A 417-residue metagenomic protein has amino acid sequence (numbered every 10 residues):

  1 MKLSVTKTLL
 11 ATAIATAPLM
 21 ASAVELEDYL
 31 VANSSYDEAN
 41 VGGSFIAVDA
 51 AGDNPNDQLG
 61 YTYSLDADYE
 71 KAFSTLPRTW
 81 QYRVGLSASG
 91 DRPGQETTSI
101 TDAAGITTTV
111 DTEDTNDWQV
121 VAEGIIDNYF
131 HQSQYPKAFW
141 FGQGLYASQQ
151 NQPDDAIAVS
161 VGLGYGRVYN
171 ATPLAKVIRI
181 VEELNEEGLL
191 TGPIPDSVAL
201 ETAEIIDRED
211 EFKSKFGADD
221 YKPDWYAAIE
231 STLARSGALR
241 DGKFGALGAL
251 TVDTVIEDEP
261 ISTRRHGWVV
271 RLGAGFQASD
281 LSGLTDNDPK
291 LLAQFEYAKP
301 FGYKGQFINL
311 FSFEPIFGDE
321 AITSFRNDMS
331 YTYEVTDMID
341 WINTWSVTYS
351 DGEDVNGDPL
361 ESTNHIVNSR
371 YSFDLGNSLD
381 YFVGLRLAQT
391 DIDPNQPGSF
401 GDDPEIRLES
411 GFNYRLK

Functional and structural regions predicted by a protein language model:
A23-Q81, E96, G267-T285, R415-K417: Short glycine/proline- and aromatic-enriched beta-strand/turn motifs that initiate or cap beta-hairpins
S35-G43, W80-L86, V120, P136-G144 (+10 more regions): Transmembrane beta-strands of outer-membrane beta-barrel proteins
D37, D57-L65, D114-G124, P153-V161 (+4 more regions): Residues that define the transmembrane beta-barrel architecture of outer-membrane proteins
G43-D49, K71, L86-E96, N116-W118 (+10 more regions): Transmembrane beta-strands of outer-membrane beta-barrel pores
A72-R83, Y129-W140, Y169-L174, F301-N309 (+3 more regions): Repeated loop/turn-to-beta-strand initiation elements of outer-membrane beta-barrel proteins
A158-L174, D403-K417: Outer-membrane beta-barrel "beta-signal"
K176, N185, W225, S231-G352: Detector for outer-membrane/organellar transmembrane beta-barrel domains, recognizing the amphipathic beta-strand
D280-L284, L310-K417: Outer membrane beta-barrel transmembrane domains
